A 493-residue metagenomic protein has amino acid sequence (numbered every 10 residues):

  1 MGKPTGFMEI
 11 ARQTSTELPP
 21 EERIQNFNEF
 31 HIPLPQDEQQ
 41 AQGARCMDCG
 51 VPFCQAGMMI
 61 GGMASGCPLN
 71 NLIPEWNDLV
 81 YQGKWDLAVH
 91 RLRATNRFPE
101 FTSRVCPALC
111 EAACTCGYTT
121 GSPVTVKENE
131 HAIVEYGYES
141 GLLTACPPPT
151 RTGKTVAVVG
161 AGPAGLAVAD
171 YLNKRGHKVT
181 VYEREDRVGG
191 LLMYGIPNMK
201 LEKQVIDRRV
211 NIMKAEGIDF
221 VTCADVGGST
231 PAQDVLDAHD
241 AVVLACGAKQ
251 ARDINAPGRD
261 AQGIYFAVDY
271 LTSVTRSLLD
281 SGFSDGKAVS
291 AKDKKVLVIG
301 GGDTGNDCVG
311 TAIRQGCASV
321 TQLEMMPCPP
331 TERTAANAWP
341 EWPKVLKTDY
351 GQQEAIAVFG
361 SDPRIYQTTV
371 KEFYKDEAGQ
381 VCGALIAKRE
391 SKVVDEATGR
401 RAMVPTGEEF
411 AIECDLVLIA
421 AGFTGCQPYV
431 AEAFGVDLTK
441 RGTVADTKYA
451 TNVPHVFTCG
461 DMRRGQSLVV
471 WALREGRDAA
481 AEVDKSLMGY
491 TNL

Functional and structural regions predicted by a protein language model:
T5-I32, A44, N70-V80, H90-L92 (+8 more regions): Beta1-alpha1 glycine-rich phosphate/pyrophosphate-binding loop at the start of Rossmann-like nucleotide-binding domains
R12-D37, Q42-R45, Y366-T368, Y374 (+3 more regions): C-terminal catalytic lobe of FAD-dependent flavoproteins
Q25-E38, A64-S65, L69-R104, A108 (+2 more regions): Ferredoxin-type iron-sulfur electron-transfer modules in oxidoreductases and energy-metabolism complexes
A132-T150, R208-G228, A251-Q315, L438-N452: Glycine-rich dinucleotide-binding loop and its adjacent helix/turn
T150, T155-V159, D207-A256, K371-I386 (+3 more regions): Feature captures the FAD/FMN-dependent oxidoreductase FAD-binding
V159-P163, G300-G302, D461: Glycine-rich Rossmann-fold phosphate-binding loop(s) that bind the pyrophosphate of adenine dinucleotide cofactors
D260-D293, V393-Q466: FAD-site-proximal beta/loop scaffold in flavoenzymes
G305-C308, Q315, M462-Y490: A conserved FAD-binding loop/helix module that cradles the flavin
